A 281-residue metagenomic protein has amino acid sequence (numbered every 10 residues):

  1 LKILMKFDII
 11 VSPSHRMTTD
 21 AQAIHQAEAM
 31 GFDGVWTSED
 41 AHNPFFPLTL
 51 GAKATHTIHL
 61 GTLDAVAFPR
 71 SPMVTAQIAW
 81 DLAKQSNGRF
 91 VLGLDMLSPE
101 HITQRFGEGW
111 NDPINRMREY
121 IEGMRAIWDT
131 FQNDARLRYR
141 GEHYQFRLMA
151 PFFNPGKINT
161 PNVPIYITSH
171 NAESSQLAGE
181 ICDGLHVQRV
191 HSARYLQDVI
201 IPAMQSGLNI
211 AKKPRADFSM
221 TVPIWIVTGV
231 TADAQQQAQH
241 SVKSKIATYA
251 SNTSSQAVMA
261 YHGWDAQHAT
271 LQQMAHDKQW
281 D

Functional and structural regions predicted by a protein language model:
L1-D281: Active-site-adjacent structural elements that line small-molecule/cofactor binding pockets in enzymes
